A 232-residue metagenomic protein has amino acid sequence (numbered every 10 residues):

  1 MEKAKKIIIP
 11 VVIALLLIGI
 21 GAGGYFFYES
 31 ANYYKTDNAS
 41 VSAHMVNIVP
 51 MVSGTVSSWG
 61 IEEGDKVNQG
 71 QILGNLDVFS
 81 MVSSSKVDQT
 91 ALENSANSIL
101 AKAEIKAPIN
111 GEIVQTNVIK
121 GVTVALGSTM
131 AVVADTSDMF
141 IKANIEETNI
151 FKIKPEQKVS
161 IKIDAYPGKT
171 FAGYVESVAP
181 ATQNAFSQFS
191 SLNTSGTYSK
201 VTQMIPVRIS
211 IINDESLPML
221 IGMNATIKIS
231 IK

Functional and structural regions predicted by a protein language model:
K6-S30: Single-pass alpha-helical transmembrane signal-anchor segments
A22-Y34, P50, S137-D138, N144-F151 (+4 more regions): Hydrophobic alpha-helix/coiled-coil detector that fires on Leu/Ile/Phe-packed helical surfaces
Y33-M51, A91-P108, V133, I141 (+1 more regions): Short beta-strand-turn/beta-hairpin segments enriched in glycine/proline and small hydrophobics that form edge-strand
M45-V46, I61, V118, V178-N184: Short, conserved beta-turn/loop elements at beta-strand boundaries and strand-helix junctions
M51, S57-I61, D65-K66, Q115-V118 (+2 more regions): Short histidine-centered loop motifs in beta-beta connectors
I61-E62, V67-N68, I99, P108 (+3 more regions): Surface-exposed strand-loop junctions at beta-sheet edges and helix termini that form docking/interaction patches
N68-D88, S95-L100, V124-A143, S160 (+1 more regions): Short hydrophobic beta/alpha edge segments that flank linear recognition/processing sites
E93, A101, N110-I113, F151-S190: Beta-strand/loop subdomains of soluble extracytoplasmic proteins
